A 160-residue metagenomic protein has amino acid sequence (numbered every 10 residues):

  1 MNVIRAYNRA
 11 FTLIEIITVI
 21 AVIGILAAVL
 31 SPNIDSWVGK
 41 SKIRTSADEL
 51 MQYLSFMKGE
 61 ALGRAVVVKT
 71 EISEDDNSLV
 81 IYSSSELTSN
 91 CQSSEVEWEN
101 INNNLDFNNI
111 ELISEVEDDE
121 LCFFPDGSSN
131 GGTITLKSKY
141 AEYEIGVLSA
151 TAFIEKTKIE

Functional and structural regions predicted by a protein language model:
M1-I34: N-terminal single-pass transmembrane signal-anchor helix
M1-I4, V29-S36, K40-T45, G59 (+3 more regions): N-terminal helix-rich module
T18, K42-T45, E49: Alpha-helical initiation/capping and key positions within long helical/coiled-coil segments
M51-F56: Phosphate-interacting basic helix/loop segments used at nucleotide- and nucleic-acid interfaces
